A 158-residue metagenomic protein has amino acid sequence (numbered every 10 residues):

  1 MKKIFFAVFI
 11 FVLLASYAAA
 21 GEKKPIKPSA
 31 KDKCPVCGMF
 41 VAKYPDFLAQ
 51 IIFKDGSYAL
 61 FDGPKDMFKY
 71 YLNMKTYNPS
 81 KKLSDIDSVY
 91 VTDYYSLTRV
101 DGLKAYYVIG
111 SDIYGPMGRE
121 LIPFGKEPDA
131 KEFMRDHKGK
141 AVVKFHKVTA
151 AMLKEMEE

Functional and structural regions predicted by a protein language model:
I4-L14: Sec-dependent N-terminal signal peptides
A18-E22: Boundary at the C-terminal end of the N-terminal hydrophobic targeting segment
K31: Residues immediately within or flanking Cys/His clusters that coordinate Zn2+ in small zinc-binding modules
C34: Short cysteine-rich clusters marking metal-coordination/redox-active sites
G38: Cys/His-coordinated zinc-binding microdomains
K43-D46: Short, non-ligating residues that shape and space the ligands of small metal-coordination modules and catalytic
G56-R99: Mid-length scaffold segments of soluble, non-membrane domains
G125-E158: C-terminal partner/receptor-binding element of secreted or periplasmic proteins
